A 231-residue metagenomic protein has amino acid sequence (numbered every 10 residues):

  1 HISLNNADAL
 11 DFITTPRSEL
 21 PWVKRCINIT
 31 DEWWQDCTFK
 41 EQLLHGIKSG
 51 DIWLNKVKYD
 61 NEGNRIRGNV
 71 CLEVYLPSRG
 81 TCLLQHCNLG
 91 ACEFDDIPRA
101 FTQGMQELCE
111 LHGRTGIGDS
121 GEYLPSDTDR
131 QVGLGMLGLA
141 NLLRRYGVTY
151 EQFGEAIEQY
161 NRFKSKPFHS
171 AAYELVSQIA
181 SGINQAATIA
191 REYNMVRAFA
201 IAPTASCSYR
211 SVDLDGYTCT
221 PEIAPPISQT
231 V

Functional and structural regions predicted by a protein language model:
H1-V231: Long, C-terminal-biased catalytic regions of enzyme "large/alpha" subunits
